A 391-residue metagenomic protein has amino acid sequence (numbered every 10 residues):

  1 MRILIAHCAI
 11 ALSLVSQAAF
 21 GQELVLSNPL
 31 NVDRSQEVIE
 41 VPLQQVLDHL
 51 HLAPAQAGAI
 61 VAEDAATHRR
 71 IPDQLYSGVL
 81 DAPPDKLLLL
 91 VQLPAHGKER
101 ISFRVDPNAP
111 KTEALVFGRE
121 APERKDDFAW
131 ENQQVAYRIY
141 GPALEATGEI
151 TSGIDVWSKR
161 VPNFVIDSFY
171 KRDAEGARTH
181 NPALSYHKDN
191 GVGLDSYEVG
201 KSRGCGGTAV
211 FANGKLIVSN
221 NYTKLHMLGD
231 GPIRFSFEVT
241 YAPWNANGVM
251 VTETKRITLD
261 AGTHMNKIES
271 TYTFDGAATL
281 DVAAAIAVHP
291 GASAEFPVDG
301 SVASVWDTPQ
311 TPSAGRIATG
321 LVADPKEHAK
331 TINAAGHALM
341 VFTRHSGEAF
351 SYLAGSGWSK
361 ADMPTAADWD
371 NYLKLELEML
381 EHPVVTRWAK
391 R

Functional and structural regions predicted by a protein language model:
V15-A18: N-terminal signal peptide c-region/cleavage motif recognized by signal peptidases
Q22-G118: Alpha-mannosidase-like glycoside hydrolase catalytic domains involved in N-glycan trimming, generalizing to other
V25, P29, D48-Q56, L280-A334: Polysaccharide-binding surfaces and accessory modules of carbohydrate-active proteins
A82-L93, L321-R391: Beta-strand-rich recognition/accessory modules
E99-A109, F237-Y241, A284, E348-D362: Short, hydrophobic/aromatic-enriched beta-strand segments in well-ordered soluble domains
P107-K215: Solvent-exposed N-terminal domain segments of exported/luminal and surface proteins
R178-D260: Extended, loop-rich substrate-binding clefts of extracytoplasmic carbohydrate-active enzymes
E253-K255, L259, H264-P297: Acidic (Asp/Glu-rich), glycine- and aromatic
